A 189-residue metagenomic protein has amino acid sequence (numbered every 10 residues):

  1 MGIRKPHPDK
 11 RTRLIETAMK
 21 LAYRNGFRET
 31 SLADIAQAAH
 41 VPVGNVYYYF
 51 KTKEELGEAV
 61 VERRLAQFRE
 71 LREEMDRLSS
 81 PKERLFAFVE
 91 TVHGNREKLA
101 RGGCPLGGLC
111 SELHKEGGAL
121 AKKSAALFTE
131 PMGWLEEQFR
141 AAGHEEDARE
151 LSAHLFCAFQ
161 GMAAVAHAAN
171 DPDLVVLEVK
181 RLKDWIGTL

Functional and structural regions predicted by a protein language model:
M1-D9: N-terminal intrinsically disordered/low-complexity leader segments
G2, R13, T17-E55, A59: Helix-turn-helix
H7, A148-L155: Short amphipathic alpha-helix in the helical subdomain of ABC transporter nucleotide-binding domains
A59, E73-G102, S152-L155: Hydrophobic alpha-helical connector segments
E62-F68: Short, basic, alpha-helical segments at the C-terminal edge of helix-turn-helix-like DNA-binding modules
R69, K98, E116-G143, A153 (+1 more regions): Amphipathic alpha-helical packing segments from all-alpha helical-bundle domains
R84, K98-G118, K122: Amphipathic alpha-helical segments used for helix-helix packing
N95, K115, F156-L174, W185-L189: Amphipathic C-terminal alpha-helical segment
